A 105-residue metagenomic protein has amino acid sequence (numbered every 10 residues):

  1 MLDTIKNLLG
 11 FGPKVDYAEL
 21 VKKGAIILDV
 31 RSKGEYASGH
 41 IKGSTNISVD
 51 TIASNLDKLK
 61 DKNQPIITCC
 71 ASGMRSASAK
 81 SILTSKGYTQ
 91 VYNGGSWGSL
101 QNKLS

Functional and structural regions predicted by a protein language model:
M1-A25, K33-Q64, M74-S105: Rhodanese-like catalytic fold shared by cysteine-dependent sulfurtransferases and DSP/PTP-type phosphatases
L28: Active-site flanking residues adjacent to catalytic metal/cofactor-binding acidic residues
I67: Short active-site loop at a secondary-structure junction that contains or immediately precedes the catalytic residue(s)
C70: Short cysteine clusters
